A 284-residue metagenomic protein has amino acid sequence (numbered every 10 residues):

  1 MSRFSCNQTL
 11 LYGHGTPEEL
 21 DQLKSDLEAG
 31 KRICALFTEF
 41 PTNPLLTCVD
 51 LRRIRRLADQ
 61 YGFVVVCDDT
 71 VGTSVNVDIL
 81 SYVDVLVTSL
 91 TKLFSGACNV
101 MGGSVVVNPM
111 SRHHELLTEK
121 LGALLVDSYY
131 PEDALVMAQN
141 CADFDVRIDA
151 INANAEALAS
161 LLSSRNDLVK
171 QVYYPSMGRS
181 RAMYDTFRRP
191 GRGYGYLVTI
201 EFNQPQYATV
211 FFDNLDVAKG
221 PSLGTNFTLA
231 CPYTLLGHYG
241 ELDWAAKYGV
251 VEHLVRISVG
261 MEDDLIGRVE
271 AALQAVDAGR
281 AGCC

Functional and structural regions predicted by a protein language model:
M1-P17, D21-G30, C34, L51 (+1 more regions): PLP-dependent enzyme catalytic core of the Aspartate aminotransferase-like
M1-Y173, C283-C284: Conserved PLP-enzyme active-site core in the AAT-like
G13-G15, G30, A35, G62 (+13 more regions): Residue-identity detector for glycine
L93, M110-R112, R179, N203-P205 (+1 more regions): Short, glycine-/Ser/Thr-/acidic-enriched flexible segments
M137-V146, G195-N203, V255-G260: Short, well-ordered beta-strand elements within core beta-sheets of diverse protein domains
S163, V169-V255, L265-R268, R280: Conserved C-terminal alpha-helix-loop-beta "cap" of PLP-dependent enzymes that closes/shapes the active-site mouth
